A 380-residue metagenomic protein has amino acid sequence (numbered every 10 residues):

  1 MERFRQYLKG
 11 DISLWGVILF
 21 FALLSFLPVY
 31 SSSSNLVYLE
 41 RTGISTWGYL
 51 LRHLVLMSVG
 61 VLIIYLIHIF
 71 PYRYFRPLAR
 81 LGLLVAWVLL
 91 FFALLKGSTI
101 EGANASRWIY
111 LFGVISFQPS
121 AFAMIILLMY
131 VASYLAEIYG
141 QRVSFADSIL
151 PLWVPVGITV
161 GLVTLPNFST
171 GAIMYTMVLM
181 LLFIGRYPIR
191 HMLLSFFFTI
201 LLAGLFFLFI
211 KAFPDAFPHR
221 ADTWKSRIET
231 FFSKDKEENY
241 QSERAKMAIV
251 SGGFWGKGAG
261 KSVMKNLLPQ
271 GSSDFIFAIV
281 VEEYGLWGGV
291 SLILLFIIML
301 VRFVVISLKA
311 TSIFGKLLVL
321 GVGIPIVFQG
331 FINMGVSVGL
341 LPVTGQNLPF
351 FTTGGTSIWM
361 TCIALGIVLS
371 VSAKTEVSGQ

Functional and structural regions predicted by a protein language model:
M1-I18, L50, F75: N-terminal membrane topogenic signal
M1-R3, L8, S144, F331-Q380: A juxtamembrane structural motif centered on a specific transmembrane helix
L19, T42-E238, A278, E282-V338 (+1 more regions): Hydrophobic alpha-helical transmembrane segments of multi-pass inner membrane proteins, especially in bacterial systems
L19-S34: Alpha-helical transmembrane segments of multi-pass membrane proteins
Y30-T46: Inter-helical loop and helix-membrane interface segments of multi-pass membrane transporters/permeases
N167-I173, K257-A259, G271-S273, V290 (+3 more regions): Transmembrane helix boundary and interhelical junction motifs in multipass membrane proteins
I249-W287, F314: Long extracytoplasmic/lumenal interhelical loops at the membrane interface of multi-pass membrane proteins
